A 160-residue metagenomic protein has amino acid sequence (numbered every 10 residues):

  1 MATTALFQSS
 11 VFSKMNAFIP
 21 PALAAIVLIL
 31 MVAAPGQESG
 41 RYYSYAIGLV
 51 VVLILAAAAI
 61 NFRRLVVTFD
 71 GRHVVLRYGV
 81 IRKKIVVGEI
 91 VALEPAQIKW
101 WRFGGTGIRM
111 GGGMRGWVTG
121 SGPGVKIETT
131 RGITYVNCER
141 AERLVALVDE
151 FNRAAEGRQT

Functional and structural regions predicted by a protein language model:
M1-G40, G116, G122-K126, G132-I133 (+3 more regions): N-terminal membrane-targeting/pre-transmembrane regions
P21-L28, G48-A56: Hydrophobic alpha-helical transmembrane segments of multipass integral membrane proteins
E38-V50: Hydrophobic alpha-helical transmembrane segments
I47-L49, G71-V74, R82, K126 (+1 more regions): Generic alpha-helical hydrophobic packing signal
V50-A92: Conserved beta-hairpin
R77-R140: Non-transmembrane, membrane-adjacent beta-strand/coil modules in membrane-associated proteins and peripheral
G88, A92, A146-R153: Replace "anionic and nucleotidyl ligands
K99-G107, F151-T160: Short, surface-exposed secondary-structure junctions/capping segments
